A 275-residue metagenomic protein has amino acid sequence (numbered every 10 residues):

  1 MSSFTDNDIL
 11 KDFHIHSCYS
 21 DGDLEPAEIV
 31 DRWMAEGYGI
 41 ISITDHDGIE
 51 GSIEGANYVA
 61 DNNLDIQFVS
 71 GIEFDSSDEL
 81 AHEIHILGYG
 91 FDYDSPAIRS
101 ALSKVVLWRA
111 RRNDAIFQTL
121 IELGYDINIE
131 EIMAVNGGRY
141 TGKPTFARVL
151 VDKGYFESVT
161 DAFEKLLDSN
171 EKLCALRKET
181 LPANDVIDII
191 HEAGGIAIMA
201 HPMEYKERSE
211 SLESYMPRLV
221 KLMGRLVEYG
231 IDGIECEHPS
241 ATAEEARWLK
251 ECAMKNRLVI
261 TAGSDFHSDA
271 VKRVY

Functional and structural regions predicted by a protein language model:
M1-A81, L166-S169, L181-V271: An N-terminally biased module of ancient metal coordination in phosphate/nucleic-acid-related enzymes
Y58-R225: Extended substrate/RNA-proximal surfaces in nucleic-acid metabolism proteins
V274-Y275: Conserved, well-ordered active-site substructure
